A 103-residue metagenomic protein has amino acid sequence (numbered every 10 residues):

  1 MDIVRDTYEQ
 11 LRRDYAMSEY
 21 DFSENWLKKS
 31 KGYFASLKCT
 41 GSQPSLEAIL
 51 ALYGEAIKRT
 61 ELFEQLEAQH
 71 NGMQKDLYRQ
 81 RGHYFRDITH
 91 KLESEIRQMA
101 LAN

Functional and structural regions predicted by a protein language model:
M1-D14: A short, Lys/Arg-rich alpha-helix, primarily the initiator
Q10, E55, K91, E95: Residues that form generic nucleotide/phosphate-binding pockets
A16-S18: Residue-level signal for the short linker/turn that defines the boundary of a DNA-recognition helix
F22-S23: Short alpha-helical "recognition helix" segments of helix-turn-helix
L27-S45: Recognition helix of helix-turn-helix/homeodomain-like DNA-binding domains that insert into the DNA major groove
A35-S36, G54-K58, R86-H90: Short, hydrophobic/amphipathic alpha-helical patches that form generic packing surfaces within helical domains
E47-E64: DNA major-groove recognition helix of helix-turn-helix/homeodomain DNA-binding modules
E64-N103: Helix-turn-helix/homeodomain-like alpha-helical modules used for DNA recognition and transcription-factor dimerization
